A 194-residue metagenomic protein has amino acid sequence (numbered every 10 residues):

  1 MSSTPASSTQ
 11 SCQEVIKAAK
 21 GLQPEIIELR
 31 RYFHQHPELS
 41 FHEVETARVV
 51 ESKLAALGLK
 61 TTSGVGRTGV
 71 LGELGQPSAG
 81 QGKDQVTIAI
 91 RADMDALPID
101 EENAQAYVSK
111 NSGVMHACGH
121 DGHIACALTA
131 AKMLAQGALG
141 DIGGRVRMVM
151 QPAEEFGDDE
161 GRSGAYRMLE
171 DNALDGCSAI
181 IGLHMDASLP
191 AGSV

Functional and structural regions predicted by a protein language model:
S2-H116, A125-R147: Acidic/His- and Gly-rich active-site-bordering loop/insert found across diverse amide/peptide-bond hydrolases
K83, L97-I99, N103-M115, D121-G122 (+1 more regions): Histidine/acidic-residue-rich, glycine-tolerant segments that coordinate divalent metal ions
